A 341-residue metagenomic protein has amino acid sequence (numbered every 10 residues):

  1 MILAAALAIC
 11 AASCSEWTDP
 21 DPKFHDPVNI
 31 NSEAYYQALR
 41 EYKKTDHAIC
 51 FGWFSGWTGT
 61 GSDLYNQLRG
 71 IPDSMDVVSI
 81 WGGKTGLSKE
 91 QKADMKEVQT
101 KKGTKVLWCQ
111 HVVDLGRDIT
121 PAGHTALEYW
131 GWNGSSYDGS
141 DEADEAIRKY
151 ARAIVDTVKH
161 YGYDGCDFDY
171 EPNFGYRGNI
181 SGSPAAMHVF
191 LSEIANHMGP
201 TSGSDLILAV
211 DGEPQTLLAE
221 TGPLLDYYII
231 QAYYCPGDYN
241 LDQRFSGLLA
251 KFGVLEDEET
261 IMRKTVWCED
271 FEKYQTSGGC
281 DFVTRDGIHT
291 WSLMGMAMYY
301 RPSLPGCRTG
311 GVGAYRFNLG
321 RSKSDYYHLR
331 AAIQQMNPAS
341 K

Functional and structural regions predicted by a protein language model:
M1-A4: Sec-dependent signal peptide recognition, specifically the positively charged N-region followed immediately by
I9-S13: C-terminal motif of bacterial Sec signal peptides marking the signal peptidase cleavage site
C14-K341: Secreted glycan hydrolases and related glycan-binding modules that recognize and/or cleave
